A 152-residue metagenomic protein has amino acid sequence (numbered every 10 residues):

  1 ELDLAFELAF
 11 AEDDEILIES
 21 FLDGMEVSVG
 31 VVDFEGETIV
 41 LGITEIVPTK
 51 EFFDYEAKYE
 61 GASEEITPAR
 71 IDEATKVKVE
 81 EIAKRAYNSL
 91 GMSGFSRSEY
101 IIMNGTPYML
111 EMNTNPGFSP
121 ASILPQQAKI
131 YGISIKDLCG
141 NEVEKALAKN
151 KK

Functional and structural regions predicted by a protein language model:
E1-E81, Y108: Phosphate-binding site of ATP-dependent enzymes
D72-K152: ATP-dependent carboxylate activation and anion-phosphoryl transfer catalytic cores that bind Mg-ATP to form
